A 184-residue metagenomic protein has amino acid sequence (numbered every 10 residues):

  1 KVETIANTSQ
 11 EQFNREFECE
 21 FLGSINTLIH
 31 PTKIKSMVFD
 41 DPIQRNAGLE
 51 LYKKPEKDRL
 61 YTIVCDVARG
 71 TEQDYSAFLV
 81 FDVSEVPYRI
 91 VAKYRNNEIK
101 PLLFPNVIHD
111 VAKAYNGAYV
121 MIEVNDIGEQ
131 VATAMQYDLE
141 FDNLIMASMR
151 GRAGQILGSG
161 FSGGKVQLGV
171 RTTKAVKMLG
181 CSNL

Functional and structural regions predicted by a protein language model:
V2-R150, S159, R171-K174, M178 (+1 more regions): RNase H-like, metal-dependent nuclease domains and their acidic two-metal-ion catalytic environment used
R152-G154: Small/flexible residues
I156-L168: Surface-exposed intrinsically disordered loops and tails
